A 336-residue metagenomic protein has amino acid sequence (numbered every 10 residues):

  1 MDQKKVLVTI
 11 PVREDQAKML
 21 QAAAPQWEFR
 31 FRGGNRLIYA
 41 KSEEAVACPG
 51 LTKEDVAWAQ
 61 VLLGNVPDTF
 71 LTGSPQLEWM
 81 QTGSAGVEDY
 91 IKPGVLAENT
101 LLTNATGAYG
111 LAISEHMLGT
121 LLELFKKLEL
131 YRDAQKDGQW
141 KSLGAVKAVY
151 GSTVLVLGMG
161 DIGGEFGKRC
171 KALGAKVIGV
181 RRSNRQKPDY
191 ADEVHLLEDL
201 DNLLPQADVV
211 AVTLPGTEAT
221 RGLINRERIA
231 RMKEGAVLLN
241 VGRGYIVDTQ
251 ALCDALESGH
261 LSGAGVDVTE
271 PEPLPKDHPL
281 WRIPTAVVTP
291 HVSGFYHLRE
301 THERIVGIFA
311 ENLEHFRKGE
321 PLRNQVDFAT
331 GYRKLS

Functional and structural regions predicted by a protein language model:
M1-A59, R333: N-terminal glycine-/charge-rich "phosphate-binding" loop or analogous flexible N-terminal tail
R36, A172-Y190: NAD(P)-binding Rossmann-fold cofactor-contacting core
A57-Q135, L143-K147: Phosphate/diphosphate ligand-binding glycine-rich loop within oxidoreductases
P67, S84-A85, L214-G216, G242-R243 (+1 more regions): Short glycine-/small-residue-rich Rossmann-like dinucleotide-binding loops
S114-L130, A172-A175, G307-E320: Oxidoreductase and adenylate-handling cofactor-binding alpha/beta cores
Y131-E165: Glycine-rich NAD(P)-binding loop of Rossmann-like domains
N184-P279: Rossmann-like adenosine-cofactor binding region
G235, V241-S336: Rossmann-like dinucleotide-binding domain for NAD(H)/NADP(H)
